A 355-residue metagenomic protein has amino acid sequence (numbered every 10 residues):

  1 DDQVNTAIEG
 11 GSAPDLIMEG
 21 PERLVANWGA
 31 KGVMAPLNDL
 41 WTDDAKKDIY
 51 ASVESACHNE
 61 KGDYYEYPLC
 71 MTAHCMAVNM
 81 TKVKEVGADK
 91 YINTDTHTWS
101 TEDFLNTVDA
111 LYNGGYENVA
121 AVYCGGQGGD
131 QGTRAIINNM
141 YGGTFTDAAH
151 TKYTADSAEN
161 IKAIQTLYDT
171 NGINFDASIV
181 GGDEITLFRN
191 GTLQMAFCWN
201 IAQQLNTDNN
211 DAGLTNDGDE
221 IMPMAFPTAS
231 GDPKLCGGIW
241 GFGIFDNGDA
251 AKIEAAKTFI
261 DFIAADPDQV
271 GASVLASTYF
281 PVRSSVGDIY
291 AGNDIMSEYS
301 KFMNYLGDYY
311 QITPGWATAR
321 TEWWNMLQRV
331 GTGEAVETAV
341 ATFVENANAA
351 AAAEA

Functional and structural regions predicted by a protein language model:
D1-I49, K84-Y91, L187, Q194-M195 (+2 more regions): Extracytoplasmic "Venus flytrap"/periplasmic binding protein-like
D1-Q3, G20-R23, T98-D103, D176-N190: Short helix-initiation/N-cap motifs at beta->coil->alpha
G20-C75, G218-P227, A291-D294: Hinge/lid segment of periplasmic solute-binding proteins
P36-I49, K90-H97, A120-Y123, G143-K162 (+3 more regions): Short, solvent-exposed loop/beta-turn-alpha elements that line the ligand-binding surface or hinge of extracytoplasmic
E60-L69, H74, S100-K152, Q165 (+1 more regions): Extracytoplasmic/periplasmic solute-binding protein
G62, Q165, D169-I173, D211-T278: Extracytoplasmic/periplasmic substrate-recognition and gating elements
L105-Y112, A149-G181, F226: Glycine-centered hinge/linker elements that transmit conformational signals in sensory and ligand-binding systems
I221-A225, A272-N325, R329, E354: Long, aromatic- and glycine/proline-rich binding clefts that accommodate carbohydrate-like moieties
